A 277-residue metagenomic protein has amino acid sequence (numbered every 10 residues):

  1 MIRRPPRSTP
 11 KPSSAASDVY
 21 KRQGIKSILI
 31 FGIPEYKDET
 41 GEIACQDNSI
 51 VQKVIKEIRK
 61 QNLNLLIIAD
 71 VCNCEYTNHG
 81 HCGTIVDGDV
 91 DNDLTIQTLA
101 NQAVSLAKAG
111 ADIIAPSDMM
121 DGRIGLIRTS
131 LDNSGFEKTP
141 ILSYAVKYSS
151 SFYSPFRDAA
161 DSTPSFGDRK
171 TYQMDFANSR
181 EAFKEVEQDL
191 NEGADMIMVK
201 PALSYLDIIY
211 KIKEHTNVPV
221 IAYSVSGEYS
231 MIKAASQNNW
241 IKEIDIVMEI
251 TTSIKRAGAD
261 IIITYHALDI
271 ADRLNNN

Functional and structural regions predicted by a protein language model:
M1, P5-Y20: Short, small-residue-biased leader/transition segments that mark boundaries at the very start of proteins
S17-V218, Y223-N275: Alpha/beta enzyme core
